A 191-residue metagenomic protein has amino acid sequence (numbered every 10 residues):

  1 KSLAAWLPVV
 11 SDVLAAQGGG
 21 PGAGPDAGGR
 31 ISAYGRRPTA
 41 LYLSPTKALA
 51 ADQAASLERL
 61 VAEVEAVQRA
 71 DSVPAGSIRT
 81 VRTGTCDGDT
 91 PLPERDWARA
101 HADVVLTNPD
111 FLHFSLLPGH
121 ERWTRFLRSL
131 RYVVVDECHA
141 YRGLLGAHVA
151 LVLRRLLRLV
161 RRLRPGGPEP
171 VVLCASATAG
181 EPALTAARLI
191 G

Functional and structural regions predicted by a protein language model:
K1-R158, V172-A175, T185-L189: Conserved P-loop/Walker A NTP-binding site and adjacent catalytic elements of P-loop NTPases
V160-V171: Short, surface-exposed connector motifs at secondary-structure boundaries
G180-P182: Canonical AAA+ ATPase core
